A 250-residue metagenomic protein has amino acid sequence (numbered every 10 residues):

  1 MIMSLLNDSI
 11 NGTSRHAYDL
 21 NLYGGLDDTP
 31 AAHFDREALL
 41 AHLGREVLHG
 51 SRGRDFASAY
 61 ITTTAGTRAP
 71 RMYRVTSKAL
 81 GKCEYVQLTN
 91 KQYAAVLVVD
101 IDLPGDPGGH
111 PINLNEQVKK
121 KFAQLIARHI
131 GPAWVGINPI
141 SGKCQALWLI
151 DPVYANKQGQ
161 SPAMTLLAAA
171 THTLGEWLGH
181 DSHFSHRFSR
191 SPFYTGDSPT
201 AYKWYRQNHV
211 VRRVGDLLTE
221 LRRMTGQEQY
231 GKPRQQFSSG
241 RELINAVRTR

Functional and structural regions predicted by a protein language model:
M1-C144, I150-M164: Signature for HUH/AEP ssDNA processing cores
L88-L114, V153-R250: DNA replication initiation modules
